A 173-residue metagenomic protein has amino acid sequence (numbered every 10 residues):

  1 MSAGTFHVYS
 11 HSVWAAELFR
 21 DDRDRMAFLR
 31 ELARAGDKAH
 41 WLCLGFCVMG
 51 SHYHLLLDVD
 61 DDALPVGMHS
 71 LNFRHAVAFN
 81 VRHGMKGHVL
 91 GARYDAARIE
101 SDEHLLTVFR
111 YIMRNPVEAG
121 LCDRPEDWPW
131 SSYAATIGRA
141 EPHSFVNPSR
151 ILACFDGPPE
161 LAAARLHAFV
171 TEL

Functional and structural regions predicted by a protein language model:
M1-S51, D58-L173: Short Pro-Cys-Gly-centered "Cys-loop" motif that presents a nucleophilic cysteine in a tight turn
